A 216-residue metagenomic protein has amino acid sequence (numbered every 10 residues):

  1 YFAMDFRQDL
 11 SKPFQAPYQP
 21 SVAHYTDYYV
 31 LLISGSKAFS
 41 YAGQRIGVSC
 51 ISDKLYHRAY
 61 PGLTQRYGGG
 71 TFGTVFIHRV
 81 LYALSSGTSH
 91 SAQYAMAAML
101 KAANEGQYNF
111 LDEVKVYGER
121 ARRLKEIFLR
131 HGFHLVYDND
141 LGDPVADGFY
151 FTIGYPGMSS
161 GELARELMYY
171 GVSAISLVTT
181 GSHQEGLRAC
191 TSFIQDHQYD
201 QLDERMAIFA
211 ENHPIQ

Functional and structural regions predicted by a protein language model:
Y1-M4, Q8, S36-F39, D53-Y56 (+6 more regions): Short, solvent-exposed loop/turn segments at secondary-structure junctions
Y1-P20, Y29: Conserved PLP phosphate-binding loop immediately N-terminal to the Schiff-base lysine helix in PLP-dependent enzymes
Y25-K115: Conserved core segment of the aminotransferase class I/II
Y25-T26, R165-Q216: PLP-dependent enzyme catalytic core of the Aspartate aminotransferase-like
Y29, F133-H134, V172: Short, conserved active-site loop motifs that form the nucleotide-linked donor/cofactor pocket
R45, D147-F151, E185-R188: Short amphipathic alpha-helical segments
C50, T152-G154, C190-S192: Short hydrophobic/aromatic beta-strand micro-patches that form the beta-sheet surface supporting nucleotide- or nucleic
H90-Q93, A97, F110-K125, L129 (+1 more regions): Conserved glycine-rich beta-strand-loop-beta hairpin in the small C-terminal domain of fold type I
